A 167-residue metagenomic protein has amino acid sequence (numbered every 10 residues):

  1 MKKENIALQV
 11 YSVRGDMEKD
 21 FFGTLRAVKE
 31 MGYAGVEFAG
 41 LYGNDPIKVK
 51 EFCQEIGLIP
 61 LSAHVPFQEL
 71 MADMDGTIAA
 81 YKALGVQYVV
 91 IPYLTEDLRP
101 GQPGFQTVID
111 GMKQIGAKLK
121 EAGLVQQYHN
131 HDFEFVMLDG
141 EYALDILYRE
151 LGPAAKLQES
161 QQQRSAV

Functional and structural regions predicted by a protein language model:
M1-Q87, P153: N-terminal pre-domain/capping segments
A7, L61, V90, Q127 (+1 more regions): Structural detector of well-ordered beta-strand residues that form the stable sheet scaffold of enzyme domains
Y11-V13, A39-L41, H64-Q68, L94-E96 (+3 more regions): Active-site beta-loop-alpha junctions enriched in small/polar residues
D20-G23, G76, P100-D110, F135-I146: Alpha-helix N-cap and loop-to-helix initiation/capping positions
V36, A117-V167: Acidic/histidine-rich catalytic cores of soluble enzymes
V49, T77, M112-I115, Q126: Aromatic/hydrophobic pocket-lining residues that form π-stacking "cages" and hydrophobic walls in ligand
I56, L84, I115, E121-A122: Helix C-cap/helix->beta junction micro-motif
M71-G111: Glycine/small-residue-rich loop that forms an oxyanion/phosphate-binding "nest" at active or ligand-binding sites
